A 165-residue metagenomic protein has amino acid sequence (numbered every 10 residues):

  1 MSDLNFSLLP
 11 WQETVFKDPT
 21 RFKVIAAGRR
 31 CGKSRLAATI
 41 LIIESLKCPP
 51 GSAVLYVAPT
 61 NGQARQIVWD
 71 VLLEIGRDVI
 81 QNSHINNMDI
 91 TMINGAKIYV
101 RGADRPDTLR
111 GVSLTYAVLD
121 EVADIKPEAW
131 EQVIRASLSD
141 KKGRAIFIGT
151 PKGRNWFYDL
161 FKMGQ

Functional and structural regions predicted by a protein language model:
M1-Q165: Phosphate/NTP-binding elements of NTP-utilizing enzymes
